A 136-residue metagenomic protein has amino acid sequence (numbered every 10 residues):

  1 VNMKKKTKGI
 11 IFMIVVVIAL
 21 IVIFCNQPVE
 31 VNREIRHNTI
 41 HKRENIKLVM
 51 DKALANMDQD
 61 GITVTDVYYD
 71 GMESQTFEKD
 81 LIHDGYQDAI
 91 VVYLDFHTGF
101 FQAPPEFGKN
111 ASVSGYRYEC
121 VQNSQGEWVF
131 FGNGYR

Functional and structural regions predicted by a protein language model:
V1-N2: Short, Lys/Arg-enriched N-terminal segments with co-localized hydrophobic residues within the first ~10-30 amino acids
K6-A103, G108-S112: Flexible low-complexity loop/turn motifs enriched in small/helix-breaking residues
V113-R136: Short beta-strand edge/turn micro-motifs at domain boundaries
